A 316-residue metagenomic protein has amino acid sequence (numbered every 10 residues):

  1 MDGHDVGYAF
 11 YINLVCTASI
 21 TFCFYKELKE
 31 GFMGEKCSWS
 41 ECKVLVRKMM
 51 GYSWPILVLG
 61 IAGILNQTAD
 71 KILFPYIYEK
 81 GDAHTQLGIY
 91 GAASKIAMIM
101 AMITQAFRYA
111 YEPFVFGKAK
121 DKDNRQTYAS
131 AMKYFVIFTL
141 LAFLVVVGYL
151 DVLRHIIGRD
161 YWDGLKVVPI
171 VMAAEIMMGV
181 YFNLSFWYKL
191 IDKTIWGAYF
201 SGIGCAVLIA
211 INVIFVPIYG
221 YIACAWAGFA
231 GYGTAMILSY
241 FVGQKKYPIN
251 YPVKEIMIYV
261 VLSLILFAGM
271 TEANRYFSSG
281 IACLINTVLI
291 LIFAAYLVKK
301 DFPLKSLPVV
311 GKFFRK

Functional and structural regions predicted by a protein language model:
M1-E30, G202-V207, Y221-V242, I285-I292: Hydrophobic alpha-helical transmembrane segments
D2-G3, G81, K118, L190-I191 (+1 more regions): Helix-loop interface residues and adjacent transmembrane-helix termini in multi-pass membrane transporters, primarily
D2-Y11, F22-Q67, A110, F114-Q126 (+2 more regions): Interhelical loop/hinge segments that connect adjacent transmembrane helices in multipass membrane
V6, L45-Y52, I56, F74-M98 (+1 more regions): Interfacial/gating helices of multi-pass transporter permease domains
L14-Y25, M49, S53, L57-I72 (+9 more regions): Hydrophobic alpha-helical transmembrane bundles that constitute the permease/transmembrane domains of multi-pass
C37, T271-K316: Membrane-proximal transmembrane or re-entrant/amphipathic helices at the cytosolic face
I89-S201: Specific pore-lining/lateral-gate transmembrane helices of multi-pass inner-membrane transport and insertion machines
L184-D192, Y240-K254: Alpha-helical transmembrane segments
